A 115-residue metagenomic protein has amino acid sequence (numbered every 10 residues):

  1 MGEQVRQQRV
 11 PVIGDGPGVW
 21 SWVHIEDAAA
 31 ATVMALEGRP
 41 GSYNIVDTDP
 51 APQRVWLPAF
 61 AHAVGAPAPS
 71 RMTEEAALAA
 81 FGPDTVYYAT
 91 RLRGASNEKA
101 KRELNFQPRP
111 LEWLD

Functional and structural regions predicted by a protein language model:
M1-W20: NAD(P)-dependent short-chain dehydrogenase/reductase
R6, H62, K101-R102: Short polybasic/polar patches that bind polyanions
S21-A28: A conserved structural motif in NAD(P)-dependent oxidoreductases
W22, P50, G94-A95: Short aromatic/basic micro-patch
I25, Q53, R109-W113: Amphipathic alpha-helical segment in the mid-to-C-terminal domain of diverse UDP/GDP-sugar glycosyltransferases
A29-T85: Mid/C-terminal beta-alpha module of Rossmann-like enzyme folds, strongest in SDR-family dehydrogenases/epimerases
V86-D115: C-terminal amphipathic/interface module of NAD(P)-dependent oxidoreductases and related NAD-binding regulators
